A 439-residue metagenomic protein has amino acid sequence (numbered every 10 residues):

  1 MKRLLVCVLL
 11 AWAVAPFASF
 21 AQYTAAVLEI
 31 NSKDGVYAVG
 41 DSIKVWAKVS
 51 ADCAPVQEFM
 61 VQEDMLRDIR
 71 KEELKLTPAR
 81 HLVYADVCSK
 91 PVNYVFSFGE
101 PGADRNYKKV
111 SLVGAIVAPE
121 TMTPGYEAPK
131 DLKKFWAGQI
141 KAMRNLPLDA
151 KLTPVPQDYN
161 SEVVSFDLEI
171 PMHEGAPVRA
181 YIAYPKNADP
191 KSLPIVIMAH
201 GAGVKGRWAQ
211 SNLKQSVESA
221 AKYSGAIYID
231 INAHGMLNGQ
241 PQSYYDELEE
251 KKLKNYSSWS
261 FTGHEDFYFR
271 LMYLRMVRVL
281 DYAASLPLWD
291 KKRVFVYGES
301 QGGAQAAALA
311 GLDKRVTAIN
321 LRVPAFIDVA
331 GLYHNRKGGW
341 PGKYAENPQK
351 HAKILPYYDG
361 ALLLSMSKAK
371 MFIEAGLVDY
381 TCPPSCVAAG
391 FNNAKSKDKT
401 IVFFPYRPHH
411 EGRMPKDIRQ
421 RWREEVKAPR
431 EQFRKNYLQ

Functional and structural regions predicted by a protein language model:
N31, G35, R144-A188: N-terminal cap/lid segment of alpha/beta-hydrolase-fold proteins
K191-G203: Short beta-strand element of the alpha/beta-hydrolase
A202-L274, G331-G339: Cap/lid segment of the alpha/beta-hydrolase catalytic domain
N212, A369, P383-N392: Short alpha-helix in the alpha/beta-hydrolase fold that links the catalytic acid
Q240, G303-K350, F403, R413-M414: Hydrolase active-site cap/lid region
S367, I373-A375: Short beta-strand/loop motif that positions the catalytic acidic residue of the alpha/beta-hydrolase fold
L377-C382: Acidic catalytic loop of the alpha/beta-hydrolase fold
A388-Q439: C-terminal catalytic histidine-bearing segment of alpha/beta-hydrolase fold enzymes
